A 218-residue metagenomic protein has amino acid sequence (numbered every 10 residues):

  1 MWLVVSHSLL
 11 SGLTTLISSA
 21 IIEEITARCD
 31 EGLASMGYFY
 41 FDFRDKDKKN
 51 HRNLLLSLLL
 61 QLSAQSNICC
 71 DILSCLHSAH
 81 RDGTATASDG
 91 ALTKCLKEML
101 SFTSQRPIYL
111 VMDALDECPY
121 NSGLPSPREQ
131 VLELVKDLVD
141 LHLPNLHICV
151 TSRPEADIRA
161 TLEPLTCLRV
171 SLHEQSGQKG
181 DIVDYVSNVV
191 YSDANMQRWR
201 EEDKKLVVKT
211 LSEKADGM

Functional and structural regions predicted by a protein language model:
M1-M218: Conserved NB-ARC/NACHT P-loop NTPase core of NLR-like innate immune receptors
